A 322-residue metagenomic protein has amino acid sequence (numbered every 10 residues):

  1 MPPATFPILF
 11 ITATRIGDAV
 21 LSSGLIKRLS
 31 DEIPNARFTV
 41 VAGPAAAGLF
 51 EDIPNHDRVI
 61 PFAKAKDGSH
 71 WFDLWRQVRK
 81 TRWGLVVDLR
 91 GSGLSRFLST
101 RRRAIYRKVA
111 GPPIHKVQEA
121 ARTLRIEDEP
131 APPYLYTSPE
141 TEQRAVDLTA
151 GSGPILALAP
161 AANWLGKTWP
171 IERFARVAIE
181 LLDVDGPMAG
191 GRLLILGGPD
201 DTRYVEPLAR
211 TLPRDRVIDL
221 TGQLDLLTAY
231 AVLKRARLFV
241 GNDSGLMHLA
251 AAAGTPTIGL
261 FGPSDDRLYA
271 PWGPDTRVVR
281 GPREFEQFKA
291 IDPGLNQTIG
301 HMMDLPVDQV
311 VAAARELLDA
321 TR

Functional and structural regions predicted by a protein language model:
M1-R322: Catalytic machinery of carbohydrate-active enzymes, primarily nucleotide-sugar-dependent glycosyltransferases
